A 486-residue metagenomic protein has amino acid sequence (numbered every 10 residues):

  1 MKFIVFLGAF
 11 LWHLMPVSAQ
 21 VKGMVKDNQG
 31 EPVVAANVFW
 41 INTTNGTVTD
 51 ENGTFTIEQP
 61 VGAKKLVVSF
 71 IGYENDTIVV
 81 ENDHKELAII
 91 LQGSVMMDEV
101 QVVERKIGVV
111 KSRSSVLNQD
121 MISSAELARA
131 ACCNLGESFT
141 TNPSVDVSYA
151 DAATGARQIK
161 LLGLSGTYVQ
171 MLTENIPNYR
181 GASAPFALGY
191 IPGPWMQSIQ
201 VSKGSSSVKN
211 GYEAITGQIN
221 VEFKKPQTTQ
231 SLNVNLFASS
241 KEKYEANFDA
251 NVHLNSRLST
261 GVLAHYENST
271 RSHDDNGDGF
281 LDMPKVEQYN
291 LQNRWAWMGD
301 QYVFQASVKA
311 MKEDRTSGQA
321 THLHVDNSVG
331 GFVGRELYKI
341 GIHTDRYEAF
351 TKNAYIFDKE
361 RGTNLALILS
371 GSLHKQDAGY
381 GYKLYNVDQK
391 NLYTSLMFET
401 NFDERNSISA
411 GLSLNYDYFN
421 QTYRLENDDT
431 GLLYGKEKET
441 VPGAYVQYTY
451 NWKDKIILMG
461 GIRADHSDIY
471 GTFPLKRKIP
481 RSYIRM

Functional and structural regions predicted by a protein language model:
K26-E31, A36-I41, S69-Y73, D83-A128 (+2 more regions): Short, acidic, small-residue-rich periplasmic hinge/interaction motif at the N-terminus of Gram-negative outer-membrane
T44-T54: Short, acidic Ser/Thr/Gly-rich low-complexity loop/linker segments typical of extracellular and cell-surface proteins
F55-E58, Q158, I176-K203, L291: Short acidic/polar hinge/loop motifs at secondary-structure boundaries that mediate gating or recognition
H84-I90, L135-S138, R157-K160, L172 (+5 more regions): N-terminal periplasmic accessory domains that precede and gate Gram-negative outer-membrane beta-barrel machines
G136-P177: Extracytoplasmic beta-strand/coil segments of soluble accessory domains associated with Gram-negative outer-membrane
Q170, S198-S202, Q218-K224, S231-S240 (+3 more regions): Predominantly transmembrane beta-strands of Gram-negative outer membrane beta-barrel pores used for transport
S269-N290, A296-L365, G371-Q389: Flexible loop and strand-edge segments within Gram-negative outer membrane beta-barrel domains
R405-S409, S413-F419, N427-M486: Structural signature of Gram-negative outer-membrane beta-barrels, strongest in the C-terminal barrel of TonB-dependent
